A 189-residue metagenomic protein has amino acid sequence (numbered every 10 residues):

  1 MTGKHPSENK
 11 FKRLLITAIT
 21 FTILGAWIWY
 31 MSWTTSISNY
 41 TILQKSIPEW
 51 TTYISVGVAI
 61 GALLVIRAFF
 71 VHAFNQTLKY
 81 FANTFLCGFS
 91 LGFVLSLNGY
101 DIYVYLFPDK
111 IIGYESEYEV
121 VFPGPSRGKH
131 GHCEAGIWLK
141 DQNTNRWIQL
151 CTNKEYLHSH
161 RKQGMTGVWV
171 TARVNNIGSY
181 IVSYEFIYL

Functional and structural regions predicted by a protein language model:
M1-K12: Short, Lys/Arg-rich N-terminal segment immediately upstream of the first membrane anchor
P6-E8, T41-L43, F69-F81: Membrane-interface helix-boundary motifs at transmembrane edges
K12-F69: Membrane-embedded alpha-helical segments of integral membrane proteins
N75-I102: Internal/C-terminal transmembrane anchor helices
P108-G131: Structural detector for short beta-strands of small beta-barrel domains
S126-C151: OB-fold (S1/OB) nucleic-acid-binding surfaces
K154-T171: Short nucleic-acid-contacting surface segments enriched for D/E, G, S/T with interspersed K/R
R173-L189: OB-fold/S1-family single-stranded nucleic acid-binding modules
